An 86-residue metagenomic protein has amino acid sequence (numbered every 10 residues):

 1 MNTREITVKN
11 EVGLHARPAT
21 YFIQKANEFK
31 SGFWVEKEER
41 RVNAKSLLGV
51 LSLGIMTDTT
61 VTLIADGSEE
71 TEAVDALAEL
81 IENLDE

Functional and structural regions predicted by a protein language model:
M1-E5, T60-T62: Intrinsic-disorder/low-complexity, polar/charged segments enriched in Ser/Thr/Lys/Arg/Asp/Glu/Gln
T7-L48, S52-D58: Compact, glycine-rich, soluble single-domain proteins
S52-E86: C-terminal structural segments of small proteins and small subunits
